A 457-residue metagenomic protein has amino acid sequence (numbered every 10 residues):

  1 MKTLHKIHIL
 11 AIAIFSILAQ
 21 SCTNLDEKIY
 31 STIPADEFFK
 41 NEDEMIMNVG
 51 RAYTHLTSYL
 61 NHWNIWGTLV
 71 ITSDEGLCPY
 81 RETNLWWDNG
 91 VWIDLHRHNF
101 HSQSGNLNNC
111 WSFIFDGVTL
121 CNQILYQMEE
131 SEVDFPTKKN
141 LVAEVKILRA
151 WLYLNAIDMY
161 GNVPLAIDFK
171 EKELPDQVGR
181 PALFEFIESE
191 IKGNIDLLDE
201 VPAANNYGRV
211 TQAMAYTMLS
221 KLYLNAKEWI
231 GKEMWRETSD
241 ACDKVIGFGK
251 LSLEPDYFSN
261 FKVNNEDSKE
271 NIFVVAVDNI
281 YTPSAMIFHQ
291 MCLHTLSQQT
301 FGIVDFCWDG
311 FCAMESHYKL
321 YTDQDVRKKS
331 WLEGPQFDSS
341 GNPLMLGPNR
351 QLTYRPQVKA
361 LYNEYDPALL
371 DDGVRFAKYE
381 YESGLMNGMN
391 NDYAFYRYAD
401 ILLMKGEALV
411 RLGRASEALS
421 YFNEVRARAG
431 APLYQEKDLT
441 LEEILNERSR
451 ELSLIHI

Functional and structural regions predicted by a protein language model:
M1-S31: Bacterial Sec-dependent N-terminal signal peptides
C22-V70, C242: Membrane-proximal, proline-rich intrinsically disordered regions
D43, V49, Y53, T57-L60 (+4 more regions): Elongated scaffold/linker segments in the mid-to-C-terminal portions of large proteins
I46-G50, T54-Y59, N84-Y160, L174-A182 (+3 more regions): Conserved, well-structured interaction surfaces
I157-M159, P164, N225-K232, G413: Short coil/turn linking the two alpha-helices of tandem helical-hairpin repeats
I455-I457: Conserved small/polar residues in nucleotide/adenosyl-binding loops
